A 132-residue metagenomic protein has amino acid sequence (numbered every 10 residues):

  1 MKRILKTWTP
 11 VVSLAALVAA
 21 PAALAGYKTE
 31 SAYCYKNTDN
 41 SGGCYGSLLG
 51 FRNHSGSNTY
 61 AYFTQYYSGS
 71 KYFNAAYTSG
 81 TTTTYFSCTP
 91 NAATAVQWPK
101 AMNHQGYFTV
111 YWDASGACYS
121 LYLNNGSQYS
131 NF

Functional and structural regions predicted by a protein language model:
K2-V11: Bacterial N-terminal signal peptides that target proteins for export
A20-P21: N-terminal signal peptide c-region/cleavage motif recognized by signal peptidases
Y27-G42: Short N-terminal segments immediately surrounding and downstream of signal-peptide cleavage
L48-T78: N-terminal, post-signal-peptide region of Sec/Tat-exported proteins
T84-Q97: Beta-strand/loop nucleic-acid-binding surfaces
T94-T109: Short nucleic-acid-contacting surface segments enriched for D/E, G, S/T with interspersed K/R
S115-F132: OB-fold/S1-family single-stranded nucleic acid-binding modules
